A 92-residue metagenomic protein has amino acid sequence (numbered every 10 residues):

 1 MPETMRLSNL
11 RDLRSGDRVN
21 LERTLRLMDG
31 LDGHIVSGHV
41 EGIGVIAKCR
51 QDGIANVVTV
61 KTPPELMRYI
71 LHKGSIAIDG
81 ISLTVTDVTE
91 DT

Functional and structural regions predicted by a protein language model:
M1-T92: Conserved loop->alpha-helix
